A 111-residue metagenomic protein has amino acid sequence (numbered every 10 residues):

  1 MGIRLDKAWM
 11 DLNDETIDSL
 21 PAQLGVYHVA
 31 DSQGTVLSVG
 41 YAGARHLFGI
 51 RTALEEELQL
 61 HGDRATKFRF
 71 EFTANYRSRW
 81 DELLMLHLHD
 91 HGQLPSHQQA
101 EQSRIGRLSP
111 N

Functional and structural regions predicted by a protein language model:
M1-L47, E71-L86, I105-N111: GIY-YIG nuclease catalytic motif and its immediate N-terminal context
F48-Q59: A short, polar/charged loop-to-alpha-helix boundary motif
I50-R51, L86-Q93: Short arginine-rich
L58-L60, M85-L86: Short, surface-exposed basic-aromatic patches at helix termini and helix-loop junctions that form
L60-R64, R77-R79, L94, Q99: Charge-biased low-complexity segments
D63-E71: A short, basic-hydrophobic beta/loop patch
D90-I105, P110-N111: Intrinsically disordered, low-complexity regulatory tails
